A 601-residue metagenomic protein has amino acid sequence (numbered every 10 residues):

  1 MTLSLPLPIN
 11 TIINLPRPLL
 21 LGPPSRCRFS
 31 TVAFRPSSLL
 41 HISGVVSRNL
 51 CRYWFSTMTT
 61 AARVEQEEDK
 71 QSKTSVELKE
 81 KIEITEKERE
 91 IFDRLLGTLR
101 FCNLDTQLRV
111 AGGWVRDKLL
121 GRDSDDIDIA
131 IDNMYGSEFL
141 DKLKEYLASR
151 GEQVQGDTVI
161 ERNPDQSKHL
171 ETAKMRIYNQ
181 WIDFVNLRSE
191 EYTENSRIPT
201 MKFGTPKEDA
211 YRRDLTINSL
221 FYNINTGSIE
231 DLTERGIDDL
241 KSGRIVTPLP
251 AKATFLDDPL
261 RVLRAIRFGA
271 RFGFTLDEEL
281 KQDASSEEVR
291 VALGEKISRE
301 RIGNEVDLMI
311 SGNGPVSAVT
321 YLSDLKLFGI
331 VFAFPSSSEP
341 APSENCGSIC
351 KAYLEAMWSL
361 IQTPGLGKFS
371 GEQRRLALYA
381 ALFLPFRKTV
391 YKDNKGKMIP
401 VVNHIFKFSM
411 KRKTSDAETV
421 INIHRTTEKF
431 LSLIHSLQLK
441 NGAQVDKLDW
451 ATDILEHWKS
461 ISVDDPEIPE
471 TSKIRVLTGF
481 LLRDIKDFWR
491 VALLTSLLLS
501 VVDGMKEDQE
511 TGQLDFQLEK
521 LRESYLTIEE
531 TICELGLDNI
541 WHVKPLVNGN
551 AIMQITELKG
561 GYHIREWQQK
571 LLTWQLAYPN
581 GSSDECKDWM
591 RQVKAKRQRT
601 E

Functional and structural regions predicted by a protein language model:
T2-E601: Catalytic cores of the polymerase beta-like nucleotidyltransferase superfamily and closely associated nucleotide
